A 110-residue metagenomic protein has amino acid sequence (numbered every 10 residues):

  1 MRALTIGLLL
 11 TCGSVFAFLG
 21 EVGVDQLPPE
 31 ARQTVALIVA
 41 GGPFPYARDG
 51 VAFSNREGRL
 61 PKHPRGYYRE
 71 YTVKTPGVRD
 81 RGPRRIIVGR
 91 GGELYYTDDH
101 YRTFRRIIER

Functional and structural regions predicted by a protein language model:
M1-L4: Positively charged n-region of N-terminal signal peptides that target proteins for export
L10-S14: N-terminal signal peptide c-region/cleavage motif recognized by signal peptidases
A17-P61: N-terminal secretory signal peptides
G42-R110: Functional cores of ribonucleases/endoribonucleases
